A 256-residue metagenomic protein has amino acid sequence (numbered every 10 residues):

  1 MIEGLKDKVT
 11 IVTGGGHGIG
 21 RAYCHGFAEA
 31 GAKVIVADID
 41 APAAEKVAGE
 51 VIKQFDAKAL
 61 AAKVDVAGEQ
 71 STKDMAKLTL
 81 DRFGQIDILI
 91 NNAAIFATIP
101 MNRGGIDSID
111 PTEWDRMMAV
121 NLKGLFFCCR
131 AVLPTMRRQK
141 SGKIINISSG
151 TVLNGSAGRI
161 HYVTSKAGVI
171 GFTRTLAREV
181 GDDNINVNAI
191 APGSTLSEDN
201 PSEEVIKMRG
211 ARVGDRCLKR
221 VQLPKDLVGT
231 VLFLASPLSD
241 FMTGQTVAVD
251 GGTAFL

Functional and structural regions predicted by a protein language model:
E3-I35, L176: Canonical Rossmann dinucleotide-binding motif of NAD(H)/NADP(H)-dependent dehydrogenases/reductases, specifically
G4, P100, N154, V231-L232 (+1 more regions): Short C-terminal tail/terminal secondary-structure segment of NAD(P)H-dependent dehydrogenase/reductase domains
D87, D107-F126, S141, I145 (+3 more regions): Catalytic Tyr-X3-Lys loop
P100-D115, P201, R212: Substrate-binding pocket helix/loop in short-chain dehydrogenase/reductase
C129, S165, T173: Active-site helix of classical SDR
P134, R178-D182, D240: Alpha-helical segment proximal to the catalytic Tyr-Lys
S149: Residue(s) in the substrate-gating loop at a strand-loop-helix junction that position the organic substrate next
R216-L227, L238: A conserved structural motif in NAD(P)-dependent oxidoreductases
